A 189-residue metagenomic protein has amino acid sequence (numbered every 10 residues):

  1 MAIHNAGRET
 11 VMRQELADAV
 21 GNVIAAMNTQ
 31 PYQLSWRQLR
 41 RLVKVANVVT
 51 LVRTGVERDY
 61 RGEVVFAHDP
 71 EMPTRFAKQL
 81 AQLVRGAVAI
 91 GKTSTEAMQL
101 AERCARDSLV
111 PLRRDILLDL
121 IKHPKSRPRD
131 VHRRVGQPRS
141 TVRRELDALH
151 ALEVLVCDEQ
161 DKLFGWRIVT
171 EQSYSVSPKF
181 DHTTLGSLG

Functional and structural regions predicted by a protein language model:
M1-E102: Phosphate-sensing "switch" segment of ASCE/P-loop ATPases
T74-R75, G136-L152: Short amphipathic alpha-helical interaction segments
S94-L117: Winged-helix-like regulatory helical subdomains adjacent to P-loop NTPase cores
E96, P128, S140-R144: Extended hydrophobic-aromatic, low-complexity segments
L109-Q137: Short amphipathic alpha-helical interface segments
D147, L152-V154, P178-D181, G189: Charged, low-complexity, intrinsically disordered terminal regions
C157-G186: Short, cationic-aromatic polyanion-contact patches
